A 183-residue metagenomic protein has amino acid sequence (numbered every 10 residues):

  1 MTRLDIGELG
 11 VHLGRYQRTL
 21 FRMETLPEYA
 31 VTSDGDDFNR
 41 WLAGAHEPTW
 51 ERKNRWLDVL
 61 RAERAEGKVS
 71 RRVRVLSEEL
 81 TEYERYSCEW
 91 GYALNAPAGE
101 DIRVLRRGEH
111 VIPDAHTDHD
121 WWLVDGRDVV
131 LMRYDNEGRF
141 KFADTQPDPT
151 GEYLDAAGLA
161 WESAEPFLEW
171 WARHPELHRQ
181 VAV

Functional and structural regions predicted by a protein language model:
M1-D36, L42-V183: PLD/PLD-like phosphodiesterase catalytic module centered on the HKD motif
